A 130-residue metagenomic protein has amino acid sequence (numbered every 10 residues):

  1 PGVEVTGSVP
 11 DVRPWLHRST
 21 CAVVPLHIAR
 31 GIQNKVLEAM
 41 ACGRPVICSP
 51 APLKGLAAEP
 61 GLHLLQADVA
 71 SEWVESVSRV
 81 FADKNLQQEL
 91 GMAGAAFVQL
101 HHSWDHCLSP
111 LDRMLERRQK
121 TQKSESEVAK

Functional and structural regions predicted by a protein language model:
P1-P14: Nucleotide-activated donor-binding/catalytic signature segment of Leloir-type glycosyltransferases, i.e., the conserved
V3, H17-G31, R44: Acidic donor-binding loop of glycosyltransferase active sites
P10, H27-A29, P45, A51-K54 (+1 more regions): Flexible glycine-rich beta->alpha loop in the catalytic core of nucleotide-sugar glycosyltransferases
K35-E38, C42-S49: Short hydrophobic beta-strand element within catalytic cores of glycosyltransferases and related nucleotide-activated
P50-Q66: Short acidic/histidine- and often glycine-rich active-site loop of Leloir-type glycosyltransferases that engages
L64-S71, R79-K84: Conserved acidic donor-binding segment of nucleotide-sugar-dependent glycosyltransferases
L86-L100, C107-P110: A short, well-ordered alpha-helix in the C-terminal region of glycosyltransferases
W104-K130: C-terminal alpha-helical cap of glycosyltransferases
